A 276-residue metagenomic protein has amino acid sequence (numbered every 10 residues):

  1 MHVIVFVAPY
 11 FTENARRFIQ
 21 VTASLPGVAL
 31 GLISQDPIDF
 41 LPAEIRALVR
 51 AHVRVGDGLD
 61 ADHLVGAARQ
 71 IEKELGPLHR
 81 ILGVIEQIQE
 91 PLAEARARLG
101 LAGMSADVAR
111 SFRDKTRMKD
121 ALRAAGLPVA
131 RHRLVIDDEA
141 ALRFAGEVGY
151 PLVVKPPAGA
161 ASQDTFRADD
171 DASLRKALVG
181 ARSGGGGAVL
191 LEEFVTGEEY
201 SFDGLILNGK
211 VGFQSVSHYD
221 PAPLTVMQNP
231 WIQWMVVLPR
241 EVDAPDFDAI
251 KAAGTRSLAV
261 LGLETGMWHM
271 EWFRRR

Functional and structural regions predicted by a protein language model:
M1-V108, R113, E139: ATP-binding N-terminal substructure of ATP-dependent carboxylate-amine bond-forming enzymes
Q20-S24, S183, L207, Y219: Short, solvent-exposed amphipathic alpha-helical segments in soluble enzyme and RNA/protein-processing domains
V49, P77-L78, Y150, V211 (+1 more regions): Local beta-strand N-terminus motif with an aromatic residue
A67-I71, F144, A177-G180: CheY-like receiver
I71-L78, G146-V148, G184-G185: Glycine-rich phosphate-binding loop signature in dinucleotide/nucleotide-binding domains
A97-T165, D171: A conserved helix-loop-beta module that forms one wall/lid of the active-site cleft in ATP-utilizing catalytic domains
P128-R131, P151-V154, F166-S201, M227-V236 (+1 more regions): Conserved ATP-binding module of the ATP-grasp superfamily
V195-Y200, G204-L263, M267, R274-R276: ATP-dependent carboxylate/phosphate-activation module, predominantly the ATP-grasp catalytic core and closely related
